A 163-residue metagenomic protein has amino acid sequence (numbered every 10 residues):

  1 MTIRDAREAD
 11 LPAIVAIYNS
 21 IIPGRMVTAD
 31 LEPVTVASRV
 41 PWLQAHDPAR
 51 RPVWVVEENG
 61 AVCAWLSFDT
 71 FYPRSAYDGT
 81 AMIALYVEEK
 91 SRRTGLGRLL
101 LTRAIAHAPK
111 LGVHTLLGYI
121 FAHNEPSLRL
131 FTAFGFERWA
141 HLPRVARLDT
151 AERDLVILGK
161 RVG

Functional and structural regions predicted by a protein language model:
T2-I14: A short beta-loop-alpha structural element at the N-terminal edge of CoA-dependent acyl/N-acetyltransferase catalytic
D10, G95, N124: Conserved G/P- and acidic residue-centered "switch" motifs that form tight phosphate/ATP-binding loops in soluble
V15-W42: Conserved GNAT-fold acetyl-CoA-binding loop/helix
E32-K90, L101-T102, H107, R161-V162: Acetyl-CoA-dependent GNAT
A61-W65, P126, E152: Glycine-rich acetyl-CoA-binding "A-motif" of GNAT/NAT acetyltransferases
S67-T70, L117-I120, T132, E137-D154: Conserved catalytic-core motifs of GNAT/GCN5-like acyltransferases
R93-A106, R129-A133: Conserved acetyl-CoA-binding loop-helix of GNAT-fold acetyltransferases
A108-I120: Conserved GNAT acetyl-CoA-binding A-motif
